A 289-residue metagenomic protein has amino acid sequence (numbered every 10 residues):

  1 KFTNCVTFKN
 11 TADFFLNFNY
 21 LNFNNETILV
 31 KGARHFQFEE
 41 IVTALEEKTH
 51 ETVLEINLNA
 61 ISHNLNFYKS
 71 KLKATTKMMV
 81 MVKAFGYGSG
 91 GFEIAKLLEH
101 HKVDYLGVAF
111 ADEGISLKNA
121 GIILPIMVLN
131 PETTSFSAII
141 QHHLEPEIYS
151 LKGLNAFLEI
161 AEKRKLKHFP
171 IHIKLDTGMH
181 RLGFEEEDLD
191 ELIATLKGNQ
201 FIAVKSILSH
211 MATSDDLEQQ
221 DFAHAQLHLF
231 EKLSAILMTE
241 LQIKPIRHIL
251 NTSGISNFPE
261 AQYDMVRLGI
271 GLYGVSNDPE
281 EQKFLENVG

Functional and structural regions predicted by a protein language model:
K1, R34-H35, A111-E113, P131-T134 (+1 more regions): Short, polar loop motifs at secondary-structure junctions
K1-H63, S70, A111: ATP-dependent carboxylate-amine ligase
F2-K9, T49-E51, I123-E132, E145-Y149 (+2 more regions): Short hydrophobic/aromatic-enriched beta-strand-loop microsegments
I28, L106-G107, I126, R247 (+1 more regions): Hydrophobic residues within beta-strands of alpha/beta enzymes
F38-L54, I115-G121, D278-G289: C-terminal helical cap(s) of enzyme catalytic domains, especially alpha/beta-barrels
E46-N57, K96, Q141-P146, Q219: Glycine-rich tight-turn/loop motif centered on a GG-T
V53, A60-N64, S70-K71, A84-L97 (+4 more regions): Active-site loop/helix belt of alpha/beta enzymes
S70, A74-L144, I148-F157: N-terminal active-site wall of soluble small-molecule enzyme domains
